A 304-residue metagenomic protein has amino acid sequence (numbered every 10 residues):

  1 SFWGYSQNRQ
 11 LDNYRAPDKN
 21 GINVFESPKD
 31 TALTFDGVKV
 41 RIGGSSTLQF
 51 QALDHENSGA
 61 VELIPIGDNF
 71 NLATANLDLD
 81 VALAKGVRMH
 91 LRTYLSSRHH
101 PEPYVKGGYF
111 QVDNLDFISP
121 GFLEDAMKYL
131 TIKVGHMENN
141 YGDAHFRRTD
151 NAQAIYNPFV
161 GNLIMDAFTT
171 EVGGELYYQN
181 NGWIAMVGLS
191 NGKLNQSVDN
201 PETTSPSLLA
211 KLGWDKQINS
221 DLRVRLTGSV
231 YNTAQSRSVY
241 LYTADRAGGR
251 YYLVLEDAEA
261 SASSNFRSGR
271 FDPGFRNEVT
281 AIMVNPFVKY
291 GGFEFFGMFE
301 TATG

Functional and structural regions predicted by a protein language model:
F2-S45, A52-V61, F122-D125, D143 (+1 more regions): Outer-membrane beta-barrel biogenesis signature
W3-T34, V105-I118, S207-W214, L222-R223 (+3 more regions): Short, charged N-terminal helix-start/capping segments
E26-S27, D221-G304: Detector for outer-membrane/organellar transmembrane beta-barrel domains, recognizing the amphipathic beta-strand
T31-D54, I64-N195, P201-Q235: Outer membrane beta-barrel
E56-I64, S268-P273: Flexible, solvent-exposed loop segments that connect beta-strands
